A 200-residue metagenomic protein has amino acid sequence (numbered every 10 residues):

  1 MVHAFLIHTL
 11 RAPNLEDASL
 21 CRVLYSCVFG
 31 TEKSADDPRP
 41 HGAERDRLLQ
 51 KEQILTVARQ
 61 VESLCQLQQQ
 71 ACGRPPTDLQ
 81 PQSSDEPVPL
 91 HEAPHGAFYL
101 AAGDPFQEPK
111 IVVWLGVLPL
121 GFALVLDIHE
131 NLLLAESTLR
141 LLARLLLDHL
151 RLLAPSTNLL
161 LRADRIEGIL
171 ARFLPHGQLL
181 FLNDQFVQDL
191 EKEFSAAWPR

Functional and structural regions predicted by a protein language model:
M1-R200: Intrinsically disordered, Ser/Thr-rich regulatory regions of eukaryotic membrane-trafficking proteins
